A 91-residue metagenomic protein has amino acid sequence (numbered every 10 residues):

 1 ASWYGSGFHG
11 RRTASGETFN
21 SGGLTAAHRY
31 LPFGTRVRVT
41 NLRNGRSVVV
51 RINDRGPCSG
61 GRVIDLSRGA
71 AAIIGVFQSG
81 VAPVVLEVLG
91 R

Functional and structural regions predicted by a protein language model:
A1-R91: Secreted/periplasmic proteins
